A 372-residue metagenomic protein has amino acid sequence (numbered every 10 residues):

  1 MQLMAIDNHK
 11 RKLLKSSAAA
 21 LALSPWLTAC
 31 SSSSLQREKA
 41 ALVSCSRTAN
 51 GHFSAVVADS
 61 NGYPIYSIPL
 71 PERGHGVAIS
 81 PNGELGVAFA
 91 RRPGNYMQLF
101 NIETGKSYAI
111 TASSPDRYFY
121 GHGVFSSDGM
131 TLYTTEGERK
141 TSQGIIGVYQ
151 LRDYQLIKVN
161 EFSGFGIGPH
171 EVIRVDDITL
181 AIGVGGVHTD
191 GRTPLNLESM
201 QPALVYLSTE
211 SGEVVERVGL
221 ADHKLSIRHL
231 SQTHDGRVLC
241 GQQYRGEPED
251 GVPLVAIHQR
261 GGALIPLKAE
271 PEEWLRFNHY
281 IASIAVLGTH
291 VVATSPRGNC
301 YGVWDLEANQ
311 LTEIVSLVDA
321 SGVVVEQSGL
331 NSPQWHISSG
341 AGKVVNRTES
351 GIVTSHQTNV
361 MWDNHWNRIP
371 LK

Functional and structural regions predicted by a protein language model:
M1-D7, K12-S34: N-terminal export signals
S67-P71, T111-P115, E161-F165, V218-H223 (+2 more regions): Surface loop/turn motifs at the tips and blade-to-blade linkers of beta-strand repeat domains
L70-S126: Blade-loop segments of beta-propeller domains
E72-I79, Y118-V124, I167-I173, L225-L230 (+3 more regions): Repeated scaffold domains used in trafficking and secretory/extracellular systems, primarily beta-propellers
P81-N82, S127-D128, V175-D176, T233-H234 (+2 more regions): Residue-level detector of Asp-centered blade-edge/turn motifs that repeat once per structural unit in beta-propeller
D116-H122, T135-V175: Asp-box/WD-like beta-propeller blade repeats and closely related beta-sheet repeat scaffolds
T135-E138, I182-M200, G241-V252: Short, conserved, GDST-rich strand-edge loop motifs in beta-rich repeat architectures
I146-L151, L197-T209, P253-R260: Beta-propeller blade signature
